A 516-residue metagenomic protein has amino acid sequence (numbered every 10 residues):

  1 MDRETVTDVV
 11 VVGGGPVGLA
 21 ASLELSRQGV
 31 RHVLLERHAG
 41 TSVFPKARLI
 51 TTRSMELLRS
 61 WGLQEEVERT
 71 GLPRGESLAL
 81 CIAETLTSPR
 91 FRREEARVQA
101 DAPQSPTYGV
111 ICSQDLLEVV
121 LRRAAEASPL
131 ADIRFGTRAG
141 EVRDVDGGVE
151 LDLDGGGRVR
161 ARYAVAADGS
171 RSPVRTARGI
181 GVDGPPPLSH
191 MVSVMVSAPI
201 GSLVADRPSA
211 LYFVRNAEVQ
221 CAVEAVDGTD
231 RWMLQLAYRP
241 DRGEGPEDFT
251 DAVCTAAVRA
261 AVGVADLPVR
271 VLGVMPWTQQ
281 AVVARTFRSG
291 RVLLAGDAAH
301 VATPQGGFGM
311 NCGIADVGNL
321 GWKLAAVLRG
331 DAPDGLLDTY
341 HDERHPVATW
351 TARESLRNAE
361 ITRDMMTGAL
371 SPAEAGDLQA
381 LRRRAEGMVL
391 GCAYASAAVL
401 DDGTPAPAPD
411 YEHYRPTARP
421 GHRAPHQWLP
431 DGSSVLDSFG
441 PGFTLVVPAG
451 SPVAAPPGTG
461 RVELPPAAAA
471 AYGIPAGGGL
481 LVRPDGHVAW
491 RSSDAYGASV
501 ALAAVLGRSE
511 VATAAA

Functional and structural regions predicted by a protein language model:
D2-V17: Beta1/beta-strand and adjacent pyrophosphate-binding region of the FAD-binding site in flavoprotein oxidoreductases
T5-T7, D154-Y163: Core beta-strand elements of the Rossmann-like FAD/NAD(P) dinucleotide-binding domain in flavoenzyme oxidoreductases
G14-S22, L35, L121, A166 (+4 more regions): Conserved mid-domain beta->alpha element of the FAD-binding
S26-A47: Glycine-rich FAD pyrophosphate-binding loop
K46, I50-A124: Active-site-adjacent segment of FAD-dependent monooxygenases/related oxidoreductases
L80, R123, Y163, A167-Q279: Conserved FAD-binding catalytic core of PHBH/FMO-like flavoproteins
F135-V149: A conserved short coil-to-beta-strand element within the FAD-binding core of flavoproteins
A325-S434, S438-F443, P448-P456, G477 (+2 more regions): C-terminal helical "tail/cap" subdomain of flavin- and related membrane-associated enzymes
